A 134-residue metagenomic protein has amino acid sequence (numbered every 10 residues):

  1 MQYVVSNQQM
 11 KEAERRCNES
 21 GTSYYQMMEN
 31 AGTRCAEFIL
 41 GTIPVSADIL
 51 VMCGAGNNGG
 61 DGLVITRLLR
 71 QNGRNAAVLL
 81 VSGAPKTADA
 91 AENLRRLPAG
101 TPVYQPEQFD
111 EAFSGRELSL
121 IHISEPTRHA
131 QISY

Functional and structural regions predicted by a protein language model:
M1-V4, I43-L120, S124: Glycine-rich phosphate/dinucleotide-binding loop and adjoining beta-alpha-beta core of small-molecule
M1-V45: Positively charged, low-complexity intrinsically disordered leader regions
I121-Y134: Single conserved hydrophobic/aromatic residue that forms the stacking wall/gate of nucleotide- or nucleobase-binding
